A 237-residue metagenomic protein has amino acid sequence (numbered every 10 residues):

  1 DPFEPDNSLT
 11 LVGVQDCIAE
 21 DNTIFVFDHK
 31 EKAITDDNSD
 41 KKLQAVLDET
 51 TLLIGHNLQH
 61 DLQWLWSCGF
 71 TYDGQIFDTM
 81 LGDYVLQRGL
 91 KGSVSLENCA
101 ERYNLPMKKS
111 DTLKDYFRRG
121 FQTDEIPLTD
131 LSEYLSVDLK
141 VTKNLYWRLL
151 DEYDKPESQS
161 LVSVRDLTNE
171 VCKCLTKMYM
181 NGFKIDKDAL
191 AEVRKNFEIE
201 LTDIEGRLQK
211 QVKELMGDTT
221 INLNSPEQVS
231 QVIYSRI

Functional and structural regions predicted by a protein language model:
D1-G13, I18-T23, M107, Y116-I237: Conserved "right-hand" nucleotidyltransferase catalytic core of DNA-directed polymerases
N7-T10, I18-K155, L167, L175: Active-site-proximal helix-loop-helix substrate-binding element of RNase H-like nuclease domains
